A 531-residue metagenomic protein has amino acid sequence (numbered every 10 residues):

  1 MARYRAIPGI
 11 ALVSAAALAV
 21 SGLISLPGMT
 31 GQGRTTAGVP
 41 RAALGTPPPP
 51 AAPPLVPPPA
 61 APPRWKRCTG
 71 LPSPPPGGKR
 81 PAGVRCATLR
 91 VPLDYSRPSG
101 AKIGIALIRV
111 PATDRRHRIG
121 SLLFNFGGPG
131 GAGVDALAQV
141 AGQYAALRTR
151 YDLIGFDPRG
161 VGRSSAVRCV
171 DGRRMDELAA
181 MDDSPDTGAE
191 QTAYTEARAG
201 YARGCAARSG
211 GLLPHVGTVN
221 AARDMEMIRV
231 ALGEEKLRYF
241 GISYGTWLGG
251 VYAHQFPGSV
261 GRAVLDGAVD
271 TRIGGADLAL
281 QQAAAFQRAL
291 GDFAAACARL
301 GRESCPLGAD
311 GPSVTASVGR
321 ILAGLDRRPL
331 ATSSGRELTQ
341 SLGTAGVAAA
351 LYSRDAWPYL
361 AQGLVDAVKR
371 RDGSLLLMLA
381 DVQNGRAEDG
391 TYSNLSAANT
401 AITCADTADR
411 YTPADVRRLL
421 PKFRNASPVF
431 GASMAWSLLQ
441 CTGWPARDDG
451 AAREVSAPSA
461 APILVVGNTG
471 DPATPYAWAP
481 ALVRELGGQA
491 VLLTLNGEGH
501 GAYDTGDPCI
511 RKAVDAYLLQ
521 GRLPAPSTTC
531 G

Functional and structural regions predicted by a protein language model:
A2-D183, G188-A189, A222, P312 (+4 more regions): Catalytic-loop region of hydrolases
R168-A180, V251-S317, Q362-A387: A catalytic-pocket lid/entrance helix-loop region that shapes and gates access to the active site across common
A207-G211, A222-K236: Conserved acidic catalytic loop of the alpha/beta-hydrolase fold
E234-Y244: Alpha/beta-hydrolase fold nucleophile elbow
T315-A460: Alpha/beta-hydrolase fold active-site neighborhood
S459, L464-G467, D471: Short beta-strand/loop motif that positions the catalytic acidic residue of the alpha/beta-hydrolase fold
P472-A477: Conserved alpha/beta-hydrolase "acid-adjacent" motif
E498-P508: Catalytic histidine-centered segment of alpha/beta-hydrolase-like enzymes
